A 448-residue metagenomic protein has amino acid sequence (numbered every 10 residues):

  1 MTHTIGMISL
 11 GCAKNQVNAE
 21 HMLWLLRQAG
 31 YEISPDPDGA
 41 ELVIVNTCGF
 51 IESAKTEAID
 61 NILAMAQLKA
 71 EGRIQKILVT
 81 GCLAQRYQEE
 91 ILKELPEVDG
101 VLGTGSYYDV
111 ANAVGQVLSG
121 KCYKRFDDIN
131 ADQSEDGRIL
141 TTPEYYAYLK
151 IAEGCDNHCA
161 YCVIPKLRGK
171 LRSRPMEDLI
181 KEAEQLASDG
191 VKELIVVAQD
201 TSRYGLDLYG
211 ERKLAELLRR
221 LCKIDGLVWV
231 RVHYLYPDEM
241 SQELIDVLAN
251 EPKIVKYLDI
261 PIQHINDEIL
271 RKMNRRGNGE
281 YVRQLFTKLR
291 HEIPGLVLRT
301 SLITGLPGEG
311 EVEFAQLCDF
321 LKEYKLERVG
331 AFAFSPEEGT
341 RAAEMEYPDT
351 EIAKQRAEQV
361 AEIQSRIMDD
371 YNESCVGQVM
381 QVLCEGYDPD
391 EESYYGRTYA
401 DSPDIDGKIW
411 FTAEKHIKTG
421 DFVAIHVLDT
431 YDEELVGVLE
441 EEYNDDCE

Functional and structural regions predicted by a protein language model:
M1-Y204, E243, L258, E280-H291 (+6 more regions): Proteins enriched for Cys/Gly/acidic motifs involved in redox and nucleic-acid/cofactor modification
L10, C82, I129, G154 (+8 more regions): Generic beta-structure capping elements
D38-G39, D156, K253, I265 (+3 more regions): Short strand-connecting beta-turns/loops that link adjacent beta-strands
G49-F50, R168-G169, L208-E211, R271-G277 (+1 more regions): Short glycine-enriched, charge-decorated loop/helix-capping segments at active-site entrances that position
I77-G81, R86, S188-V312, K322: Conserved SAM/AdoMet-binding glycine-rich loop
I139-L140, D246-N250, I262, N372-S374 (+2 more regions): Replace "in large, NTP-powered and nucleic-acid-processing enzymes" with "in large, NTP-powered factors and other
I260, S301, L321, V329 (+3 more regions): Hydrophobic, well-ordered secondary-structure elements that form the walls of internal hydrophobic environments
P336, E344-E448: Terminal RNA-binding accessory module
